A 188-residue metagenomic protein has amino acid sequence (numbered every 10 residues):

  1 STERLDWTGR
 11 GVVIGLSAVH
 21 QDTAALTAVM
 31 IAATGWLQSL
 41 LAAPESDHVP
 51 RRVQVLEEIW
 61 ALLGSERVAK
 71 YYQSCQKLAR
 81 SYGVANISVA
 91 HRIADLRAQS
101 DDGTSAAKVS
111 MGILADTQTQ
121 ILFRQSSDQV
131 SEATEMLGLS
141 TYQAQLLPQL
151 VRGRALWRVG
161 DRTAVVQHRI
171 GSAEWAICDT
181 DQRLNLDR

Functional and structural regions predicted by a protein language model:
S1-V84, L146, A155-D161: P-loop NTPase motor domains
E66, Q73-G171: Conserved ATP-driven motor cores of ASCE-family P-loop NTPases powering translocation/secretion/packaging/pilus
E174-C178: C-terminal alpha-helical "lid" subdomain
N185-R188: Acidic, low-complexity intrinsically disordered tails
